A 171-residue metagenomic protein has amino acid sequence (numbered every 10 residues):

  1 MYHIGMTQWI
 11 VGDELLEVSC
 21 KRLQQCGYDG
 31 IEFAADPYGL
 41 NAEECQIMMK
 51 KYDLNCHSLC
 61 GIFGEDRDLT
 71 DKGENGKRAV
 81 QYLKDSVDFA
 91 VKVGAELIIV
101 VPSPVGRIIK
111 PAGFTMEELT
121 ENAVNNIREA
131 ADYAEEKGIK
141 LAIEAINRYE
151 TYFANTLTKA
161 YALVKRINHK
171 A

Functional and structural regions predicted by a protein language model:
M1-A95, E117, R128, H169: N-terminal pre-domain/capping segments
E74-A171: Active-site acidic/histidine proton-transfer and metal-coordination neighborhood in alpha/beta enzyme cores
